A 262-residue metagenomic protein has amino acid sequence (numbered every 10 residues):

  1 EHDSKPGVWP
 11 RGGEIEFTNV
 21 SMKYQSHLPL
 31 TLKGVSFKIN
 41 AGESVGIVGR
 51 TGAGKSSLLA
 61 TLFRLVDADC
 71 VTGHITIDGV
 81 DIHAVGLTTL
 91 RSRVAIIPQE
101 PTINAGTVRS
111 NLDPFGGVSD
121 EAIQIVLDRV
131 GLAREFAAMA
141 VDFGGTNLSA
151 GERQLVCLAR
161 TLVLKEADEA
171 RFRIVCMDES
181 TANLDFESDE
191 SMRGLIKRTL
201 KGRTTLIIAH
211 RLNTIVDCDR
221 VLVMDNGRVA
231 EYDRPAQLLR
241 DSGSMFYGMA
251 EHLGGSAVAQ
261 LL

Functional and structural regions predicted by a protein language model:
E1-V45, D67, H83, I125 (+1 more regions): Primarily ABC-family ATPase nucleotide-binding module
G7-W9, G46, L59-I125, E190-S191 (+1 more regions): Conserved post-Walker A segment of ABC ATPase nucleotide-binding domains
G12, G194, G202, R211 (+1 more regions): C-terminal portion of ABC ATPase nucleotide-binding domains
G46, V156-K165, I207: ABC ATPase nucleotide-binding domain "signature" region
V48-R50: The feature captures the beta-strand-to-loop junction immediately N-terminal to the Walker
D69-C70, P98-T146, V163-F172, E187 (+1 more regions): Conserved "ABC signature" C-loop
E166-R171, K197-I207: Conserved catalytic loops of ABC-family nucleotide-binding domains
A182-L184: ABC ATPase nucleotide-binding domain "signature" loop
